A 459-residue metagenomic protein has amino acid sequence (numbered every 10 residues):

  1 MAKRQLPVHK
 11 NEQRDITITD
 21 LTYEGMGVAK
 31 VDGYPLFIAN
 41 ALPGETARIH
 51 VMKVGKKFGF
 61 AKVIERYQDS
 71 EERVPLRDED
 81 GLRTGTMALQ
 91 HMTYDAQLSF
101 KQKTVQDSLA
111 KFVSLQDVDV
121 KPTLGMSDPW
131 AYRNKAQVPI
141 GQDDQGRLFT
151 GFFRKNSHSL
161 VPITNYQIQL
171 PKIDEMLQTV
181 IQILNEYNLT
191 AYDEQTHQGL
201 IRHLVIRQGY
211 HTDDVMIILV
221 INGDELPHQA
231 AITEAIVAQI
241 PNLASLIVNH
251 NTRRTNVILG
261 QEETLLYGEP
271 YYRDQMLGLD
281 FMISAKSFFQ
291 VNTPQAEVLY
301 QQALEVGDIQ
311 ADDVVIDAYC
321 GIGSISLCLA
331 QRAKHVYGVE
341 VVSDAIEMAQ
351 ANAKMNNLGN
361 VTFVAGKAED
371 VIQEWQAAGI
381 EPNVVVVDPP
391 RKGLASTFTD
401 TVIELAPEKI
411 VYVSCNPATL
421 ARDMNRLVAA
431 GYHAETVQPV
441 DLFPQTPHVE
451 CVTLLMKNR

Functional and structural regions predicted by a protein language model:
M1-G81, F363, D370: Terminal RNA-binding accessory module
A2-D15, D20-Y23, D224, H228-R459: Rossmann-like S-adenosyl-L-methionine
G27-D32, G151-R154, I218-V220, A349: Short, acidic/hydrophobic/Gly-rich beta-strand patch recurrent on exposed beta strands that often constitutes part
I64-L76, R83-T190: Extended interfacial segments that mediate partner engagement and assembly in macromolecular machines
K121-D128, E194, H203, P439-L442: Short, solvent-exposed loop/turn elements at beta->coil junctions and helix N-caps that rim active or binding pockets
L160-R202, G223-I247: Internal alpha/beta scaffold segment
I206, D213-N222, D280-S284: Short, aliphatic-rich beta-strand segments
